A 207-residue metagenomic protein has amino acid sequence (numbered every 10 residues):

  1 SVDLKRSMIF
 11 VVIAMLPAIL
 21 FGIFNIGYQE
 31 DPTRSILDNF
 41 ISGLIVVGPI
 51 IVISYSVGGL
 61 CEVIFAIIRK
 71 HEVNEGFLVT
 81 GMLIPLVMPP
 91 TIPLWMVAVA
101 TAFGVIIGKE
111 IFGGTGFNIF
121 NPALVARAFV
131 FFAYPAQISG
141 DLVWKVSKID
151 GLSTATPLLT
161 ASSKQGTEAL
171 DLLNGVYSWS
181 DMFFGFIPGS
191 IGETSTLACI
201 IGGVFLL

Functional and structural regions predicted by a protein language model:
S1-Y55, G59: N-terminal signal-anchor module of multipass membrane proteins
V2-L4, I45-V46, V63-V73, P89-I92 (+1 more regions): Short, amphipathic, aromatic/basic-enriched membrane-interface segments that mark the entry/exit of transmembrane
F10-A18, P49-E62, F77-G81, P85 (+3 more regions): Alpha-helical transmembrane segments in multi-pass membrane proteins
F40-S56, T91-A100, I187-T196: Structural signature of hydrophobic alpha-helical transmembrane segments
G58-K70, I106-G116, I201-L207: C-terminal ends of transmembrane helices
E72-G151: Membrane-interface helix-loop-helix junctions at boundaries between adjacent transmembrane segments
L86-P89, S190, G202-L207: Hydrophobic alpha-helical bundle architecture
G116-I200: Long hydrophobic alpha-helical segments that form multi-pass transmembrane helix bundles in integral membrane proteins
